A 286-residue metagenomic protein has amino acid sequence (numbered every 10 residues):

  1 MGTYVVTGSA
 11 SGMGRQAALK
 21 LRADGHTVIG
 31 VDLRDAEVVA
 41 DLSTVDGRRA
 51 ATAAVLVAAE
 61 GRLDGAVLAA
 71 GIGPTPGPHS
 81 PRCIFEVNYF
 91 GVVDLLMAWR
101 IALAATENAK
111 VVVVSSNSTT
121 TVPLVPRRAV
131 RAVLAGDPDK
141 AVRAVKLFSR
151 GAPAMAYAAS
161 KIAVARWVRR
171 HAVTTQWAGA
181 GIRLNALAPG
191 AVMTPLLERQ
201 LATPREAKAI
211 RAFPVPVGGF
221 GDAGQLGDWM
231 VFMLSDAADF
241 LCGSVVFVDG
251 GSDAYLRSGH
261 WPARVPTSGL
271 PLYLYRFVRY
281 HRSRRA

Functional and structural regions predicted by a protein language model:
A10, G14-L19: N-terminal Rossmann NAD(P)H-binding glycine-rich loop of SDR-like oxidoreductase domains
L33-G47, V55: Rossmann-fold cofactor-recognition segment
E37, I84-F85: A hydrophobic alpha-helix adjacent to the NAD(P)-binding/active-site core of NAD(P)-dependent oxidoreductases, strongly
V67-P74, S115-S116, G251: Conserved NAD(P)H cofactor-binding loop of Rossmann-fold oxidoreductase domains
P76, N108-G179, A191-V192: Catalytic loop of short-chain dehydrogenase/reductase
D94, A156-A158, I162-A165, A186 (+4 more regions): C-terminal helical subdomain
A188-R199: Short, flexible catalytic-loop segment of classical short-chain dehydrogenase/reductase
